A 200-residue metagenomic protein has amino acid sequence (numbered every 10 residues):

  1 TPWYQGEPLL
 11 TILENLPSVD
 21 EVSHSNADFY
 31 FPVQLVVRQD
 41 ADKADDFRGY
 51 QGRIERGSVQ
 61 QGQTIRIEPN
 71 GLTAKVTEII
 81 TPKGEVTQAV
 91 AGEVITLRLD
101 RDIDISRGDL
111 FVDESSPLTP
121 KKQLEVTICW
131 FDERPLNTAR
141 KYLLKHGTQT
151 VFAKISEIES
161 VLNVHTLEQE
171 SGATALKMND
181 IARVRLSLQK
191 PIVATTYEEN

Functional and structural regions predicted by a protein language model:
T1-A44: P-loop NTPase catalytic nucleotide-binding module
Q39-N200: C-terminal effector/interaction modules appended to NTPase cores
